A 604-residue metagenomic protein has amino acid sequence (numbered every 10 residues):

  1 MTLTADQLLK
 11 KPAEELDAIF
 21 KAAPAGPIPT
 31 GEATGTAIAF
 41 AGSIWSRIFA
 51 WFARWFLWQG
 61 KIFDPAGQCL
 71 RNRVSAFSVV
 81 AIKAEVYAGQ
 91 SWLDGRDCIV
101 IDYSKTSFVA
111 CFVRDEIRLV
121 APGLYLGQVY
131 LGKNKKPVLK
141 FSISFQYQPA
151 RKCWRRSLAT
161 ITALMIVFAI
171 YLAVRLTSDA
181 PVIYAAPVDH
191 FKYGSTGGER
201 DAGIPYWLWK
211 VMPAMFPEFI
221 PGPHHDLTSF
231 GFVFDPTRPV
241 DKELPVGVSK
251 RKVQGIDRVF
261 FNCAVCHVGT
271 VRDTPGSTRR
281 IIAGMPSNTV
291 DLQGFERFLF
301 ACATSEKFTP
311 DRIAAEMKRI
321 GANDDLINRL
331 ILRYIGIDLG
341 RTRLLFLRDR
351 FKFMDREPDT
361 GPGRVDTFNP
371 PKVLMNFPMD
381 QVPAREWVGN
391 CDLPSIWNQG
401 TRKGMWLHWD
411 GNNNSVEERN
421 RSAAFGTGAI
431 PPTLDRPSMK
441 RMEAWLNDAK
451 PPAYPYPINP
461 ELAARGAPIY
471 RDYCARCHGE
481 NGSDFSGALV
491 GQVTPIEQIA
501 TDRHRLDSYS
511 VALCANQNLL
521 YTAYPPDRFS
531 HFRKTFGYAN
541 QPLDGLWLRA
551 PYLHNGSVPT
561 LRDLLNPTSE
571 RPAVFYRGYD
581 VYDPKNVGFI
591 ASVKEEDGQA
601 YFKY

Functional and structural regions predicted by a protein language model:
M1-P149: Soluble ligand-binding/transfer domains with enclosed cavities or grooves
R151-R155: Juxtamembrane/start-of-transmembrane alpha-helix segments at the extracytoplasmic/lumenal side of membrane anchors
R156-Y604: Periplasmic c-type cytochrome electron-transfer domains
